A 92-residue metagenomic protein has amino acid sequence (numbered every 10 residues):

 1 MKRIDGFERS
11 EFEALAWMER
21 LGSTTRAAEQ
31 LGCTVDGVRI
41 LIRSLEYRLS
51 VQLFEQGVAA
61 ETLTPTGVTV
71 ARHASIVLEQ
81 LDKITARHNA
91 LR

Functional and structural regions predicted by a protein language model:
M1-L21, V68-A71, S75-L78: Short alpha-helical elements of helix-turn-helix
M18-G32: Short helix-boundary/capping micro-motifs
S23-T24, I42, Q56: Helix-turn-helix DNA-binding elements, focusing on the entry/boundary residues of the two helices that contact DNA
T34-S44: Residues within the DNA-recognition helix of helix-turn-helix
E46-V68: A short LG(V/I)-centered, amphipathic sequence patch enriched for acidic residue(s) preceding the LG motif
R48-L49, V70-R92: Alpha-helical linker/hinge and terminal dimerization helices associated with HTH transcriptional regulators
